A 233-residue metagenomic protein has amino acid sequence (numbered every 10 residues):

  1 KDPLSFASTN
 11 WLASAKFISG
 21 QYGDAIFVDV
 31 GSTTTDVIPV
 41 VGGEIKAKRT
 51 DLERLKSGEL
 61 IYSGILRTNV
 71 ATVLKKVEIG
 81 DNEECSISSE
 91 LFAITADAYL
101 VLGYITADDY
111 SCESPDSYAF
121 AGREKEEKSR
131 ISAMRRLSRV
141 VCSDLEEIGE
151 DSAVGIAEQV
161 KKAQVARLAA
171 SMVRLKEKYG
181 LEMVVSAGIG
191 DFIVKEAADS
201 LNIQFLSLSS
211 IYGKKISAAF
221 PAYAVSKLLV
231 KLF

Functional and structural regions predicted by a protein language model:
K1-V28, I38-F233: Nucleotide/phosphate-binding catalytic cleft detector across ATP-hydrolyzing and phosphate-transferring enzymes
T33: Conserved Rossmann-like nucleotide-cofactor binding loop
